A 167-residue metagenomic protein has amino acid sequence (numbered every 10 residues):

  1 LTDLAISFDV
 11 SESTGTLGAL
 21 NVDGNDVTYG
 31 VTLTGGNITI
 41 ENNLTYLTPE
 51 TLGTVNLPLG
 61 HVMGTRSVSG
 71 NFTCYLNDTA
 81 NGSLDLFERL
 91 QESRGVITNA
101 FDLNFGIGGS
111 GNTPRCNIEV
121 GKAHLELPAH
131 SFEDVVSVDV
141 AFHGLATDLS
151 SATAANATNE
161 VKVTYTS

Functional and structural regions predicted by a protein language model:
L1-S167: Signature of extracytoplasmic/envelope-associated structural regions
